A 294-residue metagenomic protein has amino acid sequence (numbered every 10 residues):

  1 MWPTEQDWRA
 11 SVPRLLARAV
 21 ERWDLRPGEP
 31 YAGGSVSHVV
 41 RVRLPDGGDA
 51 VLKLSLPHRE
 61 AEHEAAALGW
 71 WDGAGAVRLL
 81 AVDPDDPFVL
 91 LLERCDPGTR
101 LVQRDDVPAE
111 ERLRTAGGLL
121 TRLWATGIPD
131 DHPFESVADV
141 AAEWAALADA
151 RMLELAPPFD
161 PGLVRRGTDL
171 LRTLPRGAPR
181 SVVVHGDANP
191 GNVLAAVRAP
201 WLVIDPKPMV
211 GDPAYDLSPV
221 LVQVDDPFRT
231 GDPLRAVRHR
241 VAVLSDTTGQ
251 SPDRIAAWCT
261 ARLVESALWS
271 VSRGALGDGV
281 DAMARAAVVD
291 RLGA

Functional and structural regions predicted by a protein language model:
M1-G28, L153-R165, T173, R235-A236 (+2 more regions): Regulatory N- and C-terminal appendages and interdomain linkers associated with kinase/kinase-like NTP transferase
M1-R78, A196-R198, R285-A294: Conserved NTP-binding catalytic cores of kinases and kinase-like/nucleotidyltransferase enzymes across multiple kinase
W8-L16, I128-G186, A196, D246: An alpha-helical support segment within catalytic cores of ATP-dependent transferases
A32, H38-R43, V51-L52, L79 (+1 more regions): Active-site acidic catalytic loop and adjacent metal/ATP-binding pocket of ATP-dependent phosphoryl transfer enzymes
P45, P57, G73, D85 (+5 more regions): A glycine-centered beta->alpha junction motif in the catalytic cores of kinase/phosphotransferase enzymes
G48-L91, C95, T99-L123, P233: A conserved alpha-helical element in kinase catalytic cores
A196-A242, G249-P252, L276-M283, A287-V288: Active-site Asp-x-Gly
